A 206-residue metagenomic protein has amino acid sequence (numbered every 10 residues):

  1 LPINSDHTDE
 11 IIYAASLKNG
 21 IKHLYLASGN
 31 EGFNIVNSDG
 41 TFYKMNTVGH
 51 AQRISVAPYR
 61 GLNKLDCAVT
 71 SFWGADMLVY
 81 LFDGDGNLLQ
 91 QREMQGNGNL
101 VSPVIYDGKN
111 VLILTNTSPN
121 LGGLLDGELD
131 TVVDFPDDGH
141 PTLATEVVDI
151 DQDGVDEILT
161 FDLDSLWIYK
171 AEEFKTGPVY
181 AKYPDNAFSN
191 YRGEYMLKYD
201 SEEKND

Functional and structural regions predicted by a protein language model:
L1-D206: Beta-propeller-forming repeat regions
